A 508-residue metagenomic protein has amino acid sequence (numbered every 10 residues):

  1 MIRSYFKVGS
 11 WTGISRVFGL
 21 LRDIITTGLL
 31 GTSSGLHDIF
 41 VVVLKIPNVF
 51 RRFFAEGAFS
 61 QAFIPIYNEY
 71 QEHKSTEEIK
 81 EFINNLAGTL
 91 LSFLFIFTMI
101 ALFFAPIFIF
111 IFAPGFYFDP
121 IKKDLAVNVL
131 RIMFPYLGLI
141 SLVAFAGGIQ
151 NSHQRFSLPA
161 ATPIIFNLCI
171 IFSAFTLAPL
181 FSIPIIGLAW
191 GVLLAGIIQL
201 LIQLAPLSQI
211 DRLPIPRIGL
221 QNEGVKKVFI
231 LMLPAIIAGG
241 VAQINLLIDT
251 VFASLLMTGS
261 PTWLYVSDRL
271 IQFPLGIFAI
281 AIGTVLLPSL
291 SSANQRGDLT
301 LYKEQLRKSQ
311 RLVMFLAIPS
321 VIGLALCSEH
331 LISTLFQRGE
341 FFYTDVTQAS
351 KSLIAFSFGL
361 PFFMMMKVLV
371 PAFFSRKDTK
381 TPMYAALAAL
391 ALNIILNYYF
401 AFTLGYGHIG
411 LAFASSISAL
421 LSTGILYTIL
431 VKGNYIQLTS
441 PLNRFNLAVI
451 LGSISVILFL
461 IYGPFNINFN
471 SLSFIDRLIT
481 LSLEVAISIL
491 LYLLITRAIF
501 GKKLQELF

Functional and structural regions predicted by a protein language model:
M1-F508: Membrane-embedded alpha-helical bundles of multi-pass transporters/translocases, especially carrier/permease families
